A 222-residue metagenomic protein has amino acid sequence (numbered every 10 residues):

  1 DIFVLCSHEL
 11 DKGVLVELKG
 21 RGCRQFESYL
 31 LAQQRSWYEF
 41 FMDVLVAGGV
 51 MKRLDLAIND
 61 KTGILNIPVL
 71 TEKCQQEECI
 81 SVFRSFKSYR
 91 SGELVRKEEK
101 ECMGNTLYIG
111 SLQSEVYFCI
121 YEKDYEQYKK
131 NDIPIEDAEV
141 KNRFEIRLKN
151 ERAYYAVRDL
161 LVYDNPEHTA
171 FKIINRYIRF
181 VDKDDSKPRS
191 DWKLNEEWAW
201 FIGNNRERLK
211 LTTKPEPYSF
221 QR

Functional and structural regions predicted by a protein language model:
D1-S219: Structured, helix-rich domain cores that form ligand/interaction pockets
